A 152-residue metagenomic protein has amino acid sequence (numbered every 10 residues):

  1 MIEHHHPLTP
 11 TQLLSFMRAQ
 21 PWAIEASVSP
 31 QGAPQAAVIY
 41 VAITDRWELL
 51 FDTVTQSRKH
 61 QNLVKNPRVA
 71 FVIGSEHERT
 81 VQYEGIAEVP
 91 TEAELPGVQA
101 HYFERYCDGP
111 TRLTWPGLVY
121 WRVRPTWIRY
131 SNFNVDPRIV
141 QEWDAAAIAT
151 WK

Functional and structural regions predicted by a protein language model:
M1-A23: Short, basic/aromatic recognition patches
M1-L8, R79-K152: Charged, gly/pro-rich active-site loop segments
T9-Q12, A36-V38, Q56-R58, D108: A generic local structural motif
L13, P21, W47, R79 (+1 more regions): A generic secondary-structure signal marking the coil-to-beta-strand transition
L14-S15, V41, Q61, P110-L113 (+1 more regions): Short secondary-structure boundary/capping segments
M17-R18, V64-K65, F103: Alpha-helix boundary recognition
Q20-T55, Q61-L63, V69-I73, V81-Y83: Short beta-strand segments
